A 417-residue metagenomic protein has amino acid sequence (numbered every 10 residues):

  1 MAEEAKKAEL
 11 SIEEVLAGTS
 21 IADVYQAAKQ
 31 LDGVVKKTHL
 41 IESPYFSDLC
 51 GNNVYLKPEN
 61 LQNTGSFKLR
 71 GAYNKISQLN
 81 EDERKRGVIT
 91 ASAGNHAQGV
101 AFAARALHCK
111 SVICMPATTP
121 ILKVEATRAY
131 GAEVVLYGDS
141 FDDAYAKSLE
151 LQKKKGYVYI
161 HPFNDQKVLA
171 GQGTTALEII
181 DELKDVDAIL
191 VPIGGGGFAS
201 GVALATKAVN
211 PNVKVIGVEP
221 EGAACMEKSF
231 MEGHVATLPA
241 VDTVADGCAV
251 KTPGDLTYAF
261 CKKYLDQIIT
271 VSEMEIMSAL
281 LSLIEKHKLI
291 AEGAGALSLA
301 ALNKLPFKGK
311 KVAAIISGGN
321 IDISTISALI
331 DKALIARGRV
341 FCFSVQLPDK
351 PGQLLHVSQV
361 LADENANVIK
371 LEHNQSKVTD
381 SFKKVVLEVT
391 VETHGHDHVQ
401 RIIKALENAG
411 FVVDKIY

Functional and structural regions predicted by a protein language model:
A2-Y417: PLP-dependent amino-acid enzyme catalytic core
